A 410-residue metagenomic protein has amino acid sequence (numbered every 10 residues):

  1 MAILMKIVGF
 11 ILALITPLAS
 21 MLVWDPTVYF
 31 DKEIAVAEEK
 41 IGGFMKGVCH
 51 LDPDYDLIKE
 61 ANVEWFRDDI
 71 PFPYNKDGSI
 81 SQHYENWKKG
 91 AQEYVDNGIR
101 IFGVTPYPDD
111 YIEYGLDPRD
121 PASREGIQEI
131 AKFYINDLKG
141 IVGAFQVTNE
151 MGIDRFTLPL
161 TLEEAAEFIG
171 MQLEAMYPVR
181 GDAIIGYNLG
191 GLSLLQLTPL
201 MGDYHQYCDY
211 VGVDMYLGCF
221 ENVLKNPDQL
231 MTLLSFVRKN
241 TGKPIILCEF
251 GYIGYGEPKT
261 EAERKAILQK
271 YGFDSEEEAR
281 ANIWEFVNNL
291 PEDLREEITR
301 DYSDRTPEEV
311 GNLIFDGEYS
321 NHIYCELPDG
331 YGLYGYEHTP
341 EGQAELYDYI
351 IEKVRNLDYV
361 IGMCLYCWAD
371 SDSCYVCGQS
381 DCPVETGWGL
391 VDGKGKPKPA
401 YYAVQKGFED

Functional and structural regions predicted by a protein language model:
V28-E129, Q146, L217, P328-L333: N-terminal substrate-binding region of glycoside hydrolase catalytic domains
V28-V36, Q146, E297-Y349, K353-D410: Aromatic-rich peripheral "rim/lid" segments of glycoside hydrolase catalytic domains that contact and position glycan
E38-E39, K59, A91-D96, A165-A183 (+1 more regions): Surface-exposed amphipathic alpha-helices with a cationic face
K40-K46, N62-E64, N97-I101, K139-A144 (+4 more regions): Short, well-ordered coil/turn segments that N-cap beta-strands
Y55-N62, E85-F102, Y134-G140, L200-Q206 (+2 more regions): Acidic (Asp/Glu)-rich catalytic clusters
F66-D68, G103-P106, V142-G143, N149 (+4 more regions): Aromatic- and acid-rich polysaccharide-binding/catalytic face of secreted or lumenal carbohydrate-active enzymes
K76-E85, E113-C208, D214-T232, H338 (+1 more regions): Active-site cleft segment of glycoside hydrolase catalytic domains centered on the general acid/base Glu
